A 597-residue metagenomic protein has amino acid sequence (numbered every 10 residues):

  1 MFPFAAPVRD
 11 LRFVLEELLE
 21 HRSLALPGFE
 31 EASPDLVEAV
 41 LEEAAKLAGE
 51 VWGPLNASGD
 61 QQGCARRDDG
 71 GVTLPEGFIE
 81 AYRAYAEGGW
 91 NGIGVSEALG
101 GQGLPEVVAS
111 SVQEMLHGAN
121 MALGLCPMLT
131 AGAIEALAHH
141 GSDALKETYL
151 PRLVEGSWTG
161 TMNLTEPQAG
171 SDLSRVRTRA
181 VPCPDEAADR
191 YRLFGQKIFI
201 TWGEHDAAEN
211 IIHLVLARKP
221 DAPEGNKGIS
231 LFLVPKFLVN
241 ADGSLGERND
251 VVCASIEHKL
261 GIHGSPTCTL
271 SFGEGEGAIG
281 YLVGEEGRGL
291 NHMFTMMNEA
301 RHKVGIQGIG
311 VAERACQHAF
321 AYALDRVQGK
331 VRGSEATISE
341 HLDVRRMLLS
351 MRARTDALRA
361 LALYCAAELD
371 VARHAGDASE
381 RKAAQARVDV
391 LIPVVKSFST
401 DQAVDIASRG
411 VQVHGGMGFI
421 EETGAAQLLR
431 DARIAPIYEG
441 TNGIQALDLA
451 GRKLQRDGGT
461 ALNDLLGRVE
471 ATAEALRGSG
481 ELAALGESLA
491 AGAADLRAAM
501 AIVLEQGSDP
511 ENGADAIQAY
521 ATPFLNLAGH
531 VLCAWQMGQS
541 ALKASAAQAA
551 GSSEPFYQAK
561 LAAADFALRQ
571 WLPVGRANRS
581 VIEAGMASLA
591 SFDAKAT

Functional and structural regions predicted by a protein language model:
M1-A25, A278-G287, H318-L324, D464: Acidic, low-complexity proline/glycine-rich segments
M1-G124, T148, S580-T597: Amphipathic, small/basic residue-rich leader segments at the start of a protein or domain
F2-A5, R192, I262, Y364 (+2 more regions): Alpha-helix capping/hinge segments and adjacent helical runs
F29-E31, Q61-L74, R288-K303, Q317-R352 (+4 more regions): Glycine-rich cofactor-pocket loops
C64-R67, T130, G141-C183, A366-Q385 (+4 more regions): Internal maturation/activation junctions in enzymes
D189-R248: A short core secondary-structure module
F199-T201, L238-A254, K259, P266-A300 (+2 more regions): A glycine-rich, basic-preceded beta-loop-alpha segment at the flavin cofactor/substrate interface of flavin-utilizing
R456, T472-T597: C-terminal amphipathic alpha-helical interaction region
